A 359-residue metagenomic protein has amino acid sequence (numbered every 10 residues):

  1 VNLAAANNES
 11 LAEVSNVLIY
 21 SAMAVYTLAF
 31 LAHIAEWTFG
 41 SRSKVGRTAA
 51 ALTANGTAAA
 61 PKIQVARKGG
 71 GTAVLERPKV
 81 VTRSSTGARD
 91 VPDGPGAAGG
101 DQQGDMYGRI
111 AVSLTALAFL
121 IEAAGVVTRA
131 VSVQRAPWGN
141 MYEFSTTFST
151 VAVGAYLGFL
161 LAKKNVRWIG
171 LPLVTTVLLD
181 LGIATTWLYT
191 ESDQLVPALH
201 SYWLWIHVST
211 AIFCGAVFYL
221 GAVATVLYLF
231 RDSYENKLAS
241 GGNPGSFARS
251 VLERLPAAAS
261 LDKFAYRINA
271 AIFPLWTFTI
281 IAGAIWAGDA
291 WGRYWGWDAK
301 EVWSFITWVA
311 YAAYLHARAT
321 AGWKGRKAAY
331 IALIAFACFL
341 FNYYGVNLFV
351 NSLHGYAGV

Functional and structural regions predicted by a protein language model:
V1-G292, G296-V359: Polytopic transmembrane helical bundles with strong interfacial aromatic enrichment
